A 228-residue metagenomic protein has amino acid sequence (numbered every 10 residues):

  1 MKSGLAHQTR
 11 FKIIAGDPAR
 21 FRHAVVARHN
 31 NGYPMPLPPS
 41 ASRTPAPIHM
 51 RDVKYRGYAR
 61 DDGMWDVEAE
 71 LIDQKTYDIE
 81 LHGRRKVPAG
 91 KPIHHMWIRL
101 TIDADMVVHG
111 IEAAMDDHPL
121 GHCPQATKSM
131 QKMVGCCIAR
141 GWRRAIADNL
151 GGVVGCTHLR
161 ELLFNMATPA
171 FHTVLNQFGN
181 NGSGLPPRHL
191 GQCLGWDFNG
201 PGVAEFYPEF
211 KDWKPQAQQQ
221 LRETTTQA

Functional and structural regions predicted by a protein language model:
S3, A15-P18, N31, L190 (+2 more regions): Feature targets compositionally biased, intrinsically disordered low-complexity regions with long contiguous runs
S3-G4, T9-R10: N-terminal amphipathic/hydrophobic targeting modules at extreme N-termini, encompassing cleavable Sec/SRP-type signal
I13, R20-V25, H29-Y33: Short, positively charged and aromatic/hydrophobic N-terminal segments
G16, V26, K211-P215: Short linear sequence elements within intrinsically disordered, low-complexity coil regions
L37-P38, L71, K75-A228: Active-site- and interface-proximal helix/loop "cap" or "latch" segments in soluble metabolic and energy-transducing
P38-D66, I72-L81: N-terminal intrinsically disordered, cationic/polar leader segments that include organellar targeting peptides
